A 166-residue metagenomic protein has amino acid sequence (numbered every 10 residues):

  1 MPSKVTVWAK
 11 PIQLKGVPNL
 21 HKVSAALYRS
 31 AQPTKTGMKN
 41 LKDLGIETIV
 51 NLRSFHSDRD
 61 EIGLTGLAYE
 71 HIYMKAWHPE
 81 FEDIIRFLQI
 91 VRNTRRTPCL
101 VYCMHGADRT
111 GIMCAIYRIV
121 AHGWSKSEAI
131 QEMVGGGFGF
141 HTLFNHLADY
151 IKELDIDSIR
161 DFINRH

Functional and structural regions predicted by a protein language model:
M1-L100, I112-H166: Cys-dependent protein tyrosine phosphatase-like superfamily
C103: Short cysteine clusters
G106: Glycine-rich, flexible loop motifs
R109: Conserved lysine of the Walker
